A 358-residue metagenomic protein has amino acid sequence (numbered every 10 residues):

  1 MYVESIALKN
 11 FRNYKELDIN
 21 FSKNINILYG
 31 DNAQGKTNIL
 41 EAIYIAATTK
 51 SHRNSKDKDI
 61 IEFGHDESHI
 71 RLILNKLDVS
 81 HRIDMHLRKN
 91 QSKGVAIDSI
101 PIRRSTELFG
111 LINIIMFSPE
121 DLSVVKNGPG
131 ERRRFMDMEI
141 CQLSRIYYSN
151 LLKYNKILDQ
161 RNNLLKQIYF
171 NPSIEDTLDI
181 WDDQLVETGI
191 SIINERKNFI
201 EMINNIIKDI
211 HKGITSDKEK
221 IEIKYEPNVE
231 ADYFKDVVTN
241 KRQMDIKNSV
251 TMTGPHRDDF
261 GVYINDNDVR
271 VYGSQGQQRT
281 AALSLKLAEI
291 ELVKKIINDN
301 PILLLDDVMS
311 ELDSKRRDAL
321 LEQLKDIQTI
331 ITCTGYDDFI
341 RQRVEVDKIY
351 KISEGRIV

Functional and structural regions predicted by a protein language model:
M1-D31, Y169-I302, E311, K315 (+4 more regions): Conserved NTPase motor "head" modules and their coupling/switch loops across ABC/AAA+ ATPases, GTPases, and GHKL ATPases
K36: Conserved lysine of the Walker
I45-K58, A288-I296: Post-Walker A helix-loop "phosphate-sensing" segment adjacent to the P-loop in P-loop NTPases
T48-V125, P129-E131, I140-L143, Y147 (+2 more regions): Nucleotide-state sensing region of NTPase/ATPase domains
L72, Q328-G335: Structural recognition of the conserved hydrophobic beta-strand(s) that form the central parallel beta-sheet of P-loop
S105-I114, S118-D183, E187: A conserved P-loop NTPase coupling/switch region
D306-V308: Walker B catalytic acidic pair
